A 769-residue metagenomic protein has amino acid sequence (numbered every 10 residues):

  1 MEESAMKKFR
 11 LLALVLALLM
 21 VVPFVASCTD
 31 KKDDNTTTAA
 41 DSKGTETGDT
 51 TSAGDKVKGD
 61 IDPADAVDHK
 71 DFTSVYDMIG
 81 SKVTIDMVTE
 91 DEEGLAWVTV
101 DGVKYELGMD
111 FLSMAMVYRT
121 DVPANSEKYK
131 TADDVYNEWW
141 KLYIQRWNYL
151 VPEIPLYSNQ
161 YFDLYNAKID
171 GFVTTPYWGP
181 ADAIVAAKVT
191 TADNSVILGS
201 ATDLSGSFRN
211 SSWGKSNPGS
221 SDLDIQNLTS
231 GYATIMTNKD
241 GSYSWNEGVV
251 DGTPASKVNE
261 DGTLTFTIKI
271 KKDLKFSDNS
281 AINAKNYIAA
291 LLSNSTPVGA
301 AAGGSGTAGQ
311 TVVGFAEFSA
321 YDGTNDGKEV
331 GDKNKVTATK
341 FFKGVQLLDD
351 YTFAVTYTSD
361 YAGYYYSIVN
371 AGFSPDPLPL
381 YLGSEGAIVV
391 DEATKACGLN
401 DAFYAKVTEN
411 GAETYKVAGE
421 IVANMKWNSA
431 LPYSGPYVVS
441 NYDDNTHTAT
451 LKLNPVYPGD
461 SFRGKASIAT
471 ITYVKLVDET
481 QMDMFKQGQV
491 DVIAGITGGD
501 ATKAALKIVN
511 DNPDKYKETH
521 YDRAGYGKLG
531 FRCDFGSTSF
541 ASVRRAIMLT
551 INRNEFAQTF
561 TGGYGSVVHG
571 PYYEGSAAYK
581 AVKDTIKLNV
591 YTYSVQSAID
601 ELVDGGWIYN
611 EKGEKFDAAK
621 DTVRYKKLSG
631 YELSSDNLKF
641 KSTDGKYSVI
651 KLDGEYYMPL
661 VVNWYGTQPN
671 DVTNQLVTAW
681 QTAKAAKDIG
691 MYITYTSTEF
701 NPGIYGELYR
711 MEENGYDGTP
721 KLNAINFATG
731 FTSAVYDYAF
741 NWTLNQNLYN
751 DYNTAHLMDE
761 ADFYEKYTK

Functional and structural regions predicted by a protein language model:
P23-S27: C-terminal motif of bacterial Sec signal peptides marking the signal peptidase cleavage site
A53, K58-S207, T550-T585, S597 (+3 more regions): Detector for C-terminal structural segments
K128-V135, G252-F318, F341, L348 (+4 more regions): Aromatic- and charge-enriched surface segment that lines or borders ligand/interaction sites
P155-Y157, D163-L164, P176-D182, G199-N259 (+1 more regions): N-terminal lobe/hinge region of extracytoplasmic solute-binding protein
D193-D203, T265-K269, Y287, F353 (+5 more regions): Short, well-ordered beta-strand elements
W213-G231, T237-S242, K340, Y361 (+5 more regions): Gly/Pro-rich hinge or "lid" segments in bacterial periplasmic/extracellular proteins
S242-S244, S440, T450-K452, S539-A685: Append "and occasionally in soluble cytosolic enzymes with long acidic Gly/Pro-rich linkers
A300-V312, S440-V456, T472-F535, A546 (+3 more regions): Extracellular/periplasmic solute-recognition and catalytic clefts
